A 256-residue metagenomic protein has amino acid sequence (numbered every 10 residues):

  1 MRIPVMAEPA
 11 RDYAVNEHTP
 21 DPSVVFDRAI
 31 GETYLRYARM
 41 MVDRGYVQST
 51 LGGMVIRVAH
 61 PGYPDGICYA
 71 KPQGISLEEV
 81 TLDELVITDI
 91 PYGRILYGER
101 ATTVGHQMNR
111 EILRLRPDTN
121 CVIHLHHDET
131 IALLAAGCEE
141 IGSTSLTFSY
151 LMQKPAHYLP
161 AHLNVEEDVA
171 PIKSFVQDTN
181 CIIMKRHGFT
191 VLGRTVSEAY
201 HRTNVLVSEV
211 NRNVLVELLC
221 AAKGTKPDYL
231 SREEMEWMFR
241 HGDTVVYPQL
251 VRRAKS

Functional and structural regions predicted by a protein language model:
M1-S256: Glycine-rich flexible loops
